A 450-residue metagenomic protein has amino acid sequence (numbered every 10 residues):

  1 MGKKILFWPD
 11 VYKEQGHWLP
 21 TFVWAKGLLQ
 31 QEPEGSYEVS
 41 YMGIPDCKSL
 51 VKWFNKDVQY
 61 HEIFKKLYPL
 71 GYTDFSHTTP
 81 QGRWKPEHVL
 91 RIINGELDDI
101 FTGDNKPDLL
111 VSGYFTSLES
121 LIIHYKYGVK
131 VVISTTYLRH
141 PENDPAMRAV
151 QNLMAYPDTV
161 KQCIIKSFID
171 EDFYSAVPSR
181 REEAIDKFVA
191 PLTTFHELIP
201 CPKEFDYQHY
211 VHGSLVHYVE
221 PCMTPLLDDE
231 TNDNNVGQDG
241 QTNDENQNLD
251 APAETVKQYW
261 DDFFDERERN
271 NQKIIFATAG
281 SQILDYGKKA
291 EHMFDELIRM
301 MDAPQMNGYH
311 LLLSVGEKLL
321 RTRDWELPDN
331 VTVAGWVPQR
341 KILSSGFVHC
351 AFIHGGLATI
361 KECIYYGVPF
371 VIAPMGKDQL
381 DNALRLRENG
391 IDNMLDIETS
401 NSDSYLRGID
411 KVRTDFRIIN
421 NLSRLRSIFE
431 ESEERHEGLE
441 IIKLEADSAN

Functional and structural regions predicted by a protein language model:
G2-K4, E32-S40, I44-G308, R323-W325 (+3 more regions): Nucleotide-sugar-dependent glycosyltransferase catalytic domains
P9, F22-A25, L110-S112, G335-L384: A donor-sugar binding/catalytic signature common to diverse glycosyltransferases and related nucleotide-sugar
P9-V23, I283-G287: A short, glycine/small-residue-rich beta-strand->loop->alpha-helix junction that serves as a flexible
G27, L50, E119-I123, E362-C363 (+1 more regions): Hydrophobic/aromatic ligand-binding patch that stacks against planar heteroaromatic rings of cofactors or nucleotides
S40, L312, V371: Conserved beta-strand positions in the Rossmann-like core of class I SAM-dependent methyltransferases
L319-P338, S345: Nucleotide-activated donor-binding/catalytic signature segment of Leloir-type glycosyltransferases, i.e., the conserved
F370, E388-I397: A short acidic/histidine/glycine-rich donor-binding loop in glycosyltransferase catalytic cores
N393, E398-L406, D410-L425, E431-H436 (+1 more regions): Conserved donor-nucleotide binding/catalytic region of nucleotide-linked donor-dependent transferases
